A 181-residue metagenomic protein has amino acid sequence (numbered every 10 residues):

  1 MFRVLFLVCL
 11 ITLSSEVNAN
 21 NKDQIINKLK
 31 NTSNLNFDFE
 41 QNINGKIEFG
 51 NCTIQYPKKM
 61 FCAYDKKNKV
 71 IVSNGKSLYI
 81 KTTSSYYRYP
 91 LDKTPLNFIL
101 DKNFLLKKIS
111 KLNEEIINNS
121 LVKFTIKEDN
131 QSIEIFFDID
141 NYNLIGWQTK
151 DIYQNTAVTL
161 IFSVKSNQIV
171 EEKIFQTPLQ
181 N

Functional and structural regions predicted by a protein language model:
V4-L13: Sec-dependent N-terminal signal peptides
E16-A19: Boundary at the C-terminal end of the N-terminal hydrophobic targeting segment
N27-I47: A short, Trp-centered hydrophobic/proline-enriched beta-strand micro-motif
N31, T53-K59, S73-S77, N118-N119 (+1 more regions): Short, solvent-exposed coil/turn segments at beta-strand boundaries
Q41, K58, Y64-N68, G75-S77 (+5 more regions): A mature extracytoplasmic/lumenal domain signature
C52-I99, A157: An acidic-aromatic
S84-V122: Flexible, surface-exposed loop/linker segments and immediately adjacent secondary-structure boundaries
E115-N181: Gly/Pro-enriched, hydrophobic low-complexity segments that function as extracytoplasmic propeptides/linkers
